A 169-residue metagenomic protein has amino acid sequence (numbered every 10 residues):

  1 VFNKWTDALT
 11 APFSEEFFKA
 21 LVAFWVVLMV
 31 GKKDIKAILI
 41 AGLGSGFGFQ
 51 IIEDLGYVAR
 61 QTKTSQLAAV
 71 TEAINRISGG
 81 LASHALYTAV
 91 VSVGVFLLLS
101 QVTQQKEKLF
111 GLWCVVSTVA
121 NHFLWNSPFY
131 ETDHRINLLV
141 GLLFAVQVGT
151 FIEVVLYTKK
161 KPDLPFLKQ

Functional and structural regions predicted by a protein language model:
V1-Q169: Hydrophobic alpha-helical segments at protein termini of multi-pass membrane proteins
